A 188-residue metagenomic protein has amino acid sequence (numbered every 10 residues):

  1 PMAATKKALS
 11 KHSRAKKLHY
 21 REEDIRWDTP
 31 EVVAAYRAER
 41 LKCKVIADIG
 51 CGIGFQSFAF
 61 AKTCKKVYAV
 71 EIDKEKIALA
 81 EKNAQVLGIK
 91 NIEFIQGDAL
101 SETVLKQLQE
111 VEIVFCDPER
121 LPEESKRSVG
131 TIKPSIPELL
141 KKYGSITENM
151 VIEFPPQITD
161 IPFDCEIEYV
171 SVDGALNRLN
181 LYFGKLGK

Functional and structural regions predicted by a protein language model:
P1-V45: S-adenosyl-L-methionine
K44, K65, E112, E148: Conserved acidic residues
K44-G52: Conserved class I S-adenosyl-L-methionine
I53-K65: Conserved SAM-binding loop of SAM-dependent methyltransferases across substrates and taxa, primarily the Class I
A59-K62, L105-L108, I158-D164: Short loop/helix-cap segments at secondary-structure boundaries that form the rim of catalytic
K66-E71: Conserved SAM-binding motif I beta-strand of class I
E75-L108: S-adenosyl-L-methionine
F115, R120-K188: Class I S-adenosyl-L-methionine
